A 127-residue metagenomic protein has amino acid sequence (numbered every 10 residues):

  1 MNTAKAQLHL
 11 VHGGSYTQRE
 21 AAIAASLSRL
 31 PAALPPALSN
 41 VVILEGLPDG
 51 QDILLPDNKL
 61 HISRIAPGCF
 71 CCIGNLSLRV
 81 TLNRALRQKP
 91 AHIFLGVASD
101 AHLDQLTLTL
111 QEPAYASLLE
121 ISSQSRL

Functional and structural regions predicted by a protein language model:
M1-K5, L30-L38, P56-D57, A85-K89: Flexible, charged surface loops at secondary-structure boundaries
M1-L8, V80, S125-L127: Extreme N-terminal, non-catalytic leader segments that precede Walker-type/kinase nucleotide-binding cores
N2-P35, I43-E45: Glycine-rich P-loop/Walker A and Walker A-like loops and their local beta1-loop-alpha1 context in P-loop NTPases
L10-Y16, L44-P48, P67, L95-D100: Structural motif
H12, N40-E45, A66-P67, S117-L127: A generic structural motif
Q18-R19, P48-L54, A101-L106: Short, charged/polar "capping" segments at the starts of alpha-helices and the immediately preceding loops
G46, Q51, P56-A91, L95: Conserved nucleotide-sensing/catalytic segment adjacent to the nucleotide-binding pocket in NTP-handling enzymes
D100-L127: Phosphate/Mg2+-binding loops and adjacent switch elements in nucleotide/diphosphate-handling enzyme cores
